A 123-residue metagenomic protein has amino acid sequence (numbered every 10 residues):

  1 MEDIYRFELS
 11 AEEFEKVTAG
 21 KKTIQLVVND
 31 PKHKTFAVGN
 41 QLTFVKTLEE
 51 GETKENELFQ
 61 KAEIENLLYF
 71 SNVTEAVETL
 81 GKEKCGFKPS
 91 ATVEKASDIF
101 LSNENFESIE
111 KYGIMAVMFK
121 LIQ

Functional and structural regions predicted by a protein language model:
M1-V38: Compositionally biased, charged N-terminal/linker segments
E2, E57, Y112-I114: A general secondary-structure signal for short beta-strands and their flanking turns/coil in non-transmembrane regions
S10, V27, V45, E65 (+1 more regions): A structural detector for beta-sheet-dominated domains
K22-I24, V38-N40, L58-E63, M115: A generic structural signal for short beta-strands and their flanking turns/coil linkers
K34-E50: Short coil-to-beta transition motif at edge beta-strands of beta-rich domains
E49, S71-T74: Amphipathic alpha-helical interaction segments
E52-Y69: Short beta-strand-centered aromatic/proline hotspots
V73-Q123: Contiguous surface segments at macromolecular interaction interfaces
